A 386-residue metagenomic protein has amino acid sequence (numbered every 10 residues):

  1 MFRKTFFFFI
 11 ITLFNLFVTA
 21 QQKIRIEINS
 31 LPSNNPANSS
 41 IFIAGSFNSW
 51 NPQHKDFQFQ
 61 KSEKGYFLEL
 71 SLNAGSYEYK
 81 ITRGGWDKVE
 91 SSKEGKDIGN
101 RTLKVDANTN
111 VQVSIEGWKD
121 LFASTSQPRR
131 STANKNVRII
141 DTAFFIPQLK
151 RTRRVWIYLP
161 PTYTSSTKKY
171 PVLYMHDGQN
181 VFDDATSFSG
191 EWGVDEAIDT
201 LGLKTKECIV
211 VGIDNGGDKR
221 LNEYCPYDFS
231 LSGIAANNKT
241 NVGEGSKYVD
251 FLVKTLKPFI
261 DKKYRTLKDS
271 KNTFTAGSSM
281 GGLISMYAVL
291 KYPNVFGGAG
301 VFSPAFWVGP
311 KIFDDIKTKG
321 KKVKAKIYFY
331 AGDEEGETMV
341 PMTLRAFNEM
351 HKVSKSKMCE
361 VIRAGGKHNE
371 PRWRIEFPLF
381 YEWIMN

Functional and structural regions predicted by a protein language model:
M1-I24: Bacterial Sec-dependent N-terminal signal peptides
K23-R25, L31-A74, G84-V105, D141 (+1 more regions): Aromatic-rich carbohydrate-binding modules that target alpha-glucans
I98-T102, D106-Y170: A domain-start/cap signature at the N-terminus of enzymes
T164, K168, P226-A276: Gly/Ser-rich "nucleophile elbow"/oxyanion-hole loop immediately N-terminal to the catalytic nucleophile in hydrolases
M175-G178, G212: Structural cue for short, hydrophobic secondary-structure segments
F182-D250: Active-site machinery of serine-nucleophile hydrolases
K262, D269-D315: Primarily recognizes the serine-hydrolase "nucleophile elbow" in alpha/beta-hydrolase and SGNH/GDSL folds
Y330, G336-N386: C-terminal catalytic histidine-bearing segment of alpha/beta-hydrolase fold enzymes
